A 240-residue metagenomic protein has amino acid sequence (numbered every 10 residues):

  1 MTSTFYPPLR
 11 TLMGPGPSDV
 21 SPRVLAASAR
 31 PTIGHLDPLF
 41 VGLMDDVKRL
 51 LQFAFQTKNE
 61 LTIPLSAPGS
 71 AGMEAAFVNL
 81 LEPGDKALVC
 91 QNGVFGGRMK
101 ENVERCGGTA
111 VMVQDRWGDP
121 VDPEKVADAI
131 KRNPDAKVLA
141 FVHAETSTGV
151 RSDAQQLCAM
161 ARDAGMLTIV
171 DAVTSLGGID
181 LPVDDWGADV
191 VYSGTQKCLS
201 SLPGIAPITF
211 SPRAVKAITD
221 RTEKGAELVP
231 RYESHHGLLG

Functional and structural regions predicted by a protein language model:
M1-P38: N-terminal "arm"/small-domain region of PLP-dependent enzymes with the aminotransferase-like
L12-G14, I63-S66, V89, M112-V113 (+3 more regions): General beta-strand structural signal in soluble alpha/beta enzymes
D19-V20, Q196-G240: Active-site C-terminal subdomain of aminotransferase-like
A27-A75, V94, R98-E104: Conserved N-terminal alpha-helix of the aminotransferase class I/II PLP-enzyme fold
L81-G97: Conserved PLP-anchoring active-site segment centered on the Schiff-base-forming lysine
P120-G177, V190, C198: Active-site phosphate-binding strand-loop segment of PLP-dependent enzymes
V183-Q196: Conserved active-site segment immediately N-terminal to the catalytic lysine that forms the internal aldimine
